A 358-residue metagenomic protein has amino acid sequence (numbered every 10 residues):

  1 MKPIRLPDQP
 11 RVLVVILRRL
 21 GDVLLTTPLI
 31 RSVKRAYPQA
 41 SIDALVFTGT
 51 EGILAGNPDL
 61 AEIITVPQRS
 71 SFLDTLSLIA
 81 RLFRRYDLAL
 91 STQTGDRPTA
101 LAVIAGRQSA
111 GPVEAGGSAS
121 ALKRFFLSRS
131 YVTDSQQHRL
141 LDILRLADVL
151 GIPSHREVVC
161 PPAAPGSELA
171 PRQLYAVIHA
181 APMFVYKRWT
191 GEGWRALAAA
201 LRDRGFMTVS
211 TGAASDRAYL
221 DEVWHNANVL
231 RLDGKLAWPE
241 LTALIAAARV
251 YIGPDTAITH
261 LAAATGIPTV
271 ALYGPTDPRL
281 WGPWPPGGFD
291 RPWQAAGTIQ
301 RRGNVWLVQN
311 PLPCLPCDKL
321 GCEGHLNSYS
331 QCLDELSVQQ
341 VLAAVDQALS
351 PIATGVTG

Functional and structural regions predicted by a protein language model:
M1-G358: Catalytic machinery of carbohydrate-active enzymes, primarily nucleotide-sugar-dependent glycosyltransferases
